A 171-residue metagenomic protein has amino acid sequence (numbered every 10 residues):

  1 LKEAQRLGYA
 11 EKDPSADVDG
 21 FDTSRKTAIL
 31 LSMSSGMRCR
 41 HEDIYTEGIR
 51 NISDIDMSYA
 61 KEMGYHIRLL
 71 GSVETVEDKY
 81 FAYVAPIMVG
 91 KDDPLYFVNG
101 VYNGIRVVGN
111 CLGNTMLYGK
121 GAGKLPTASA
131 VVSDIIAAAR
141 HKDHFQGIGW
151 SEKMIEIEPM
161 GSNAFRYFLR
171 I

Functional and structural regions predicted by a protein language model:
L1-F97, Y102-G104: Substrate-binding/catalytic subdomain of NAD(P)-dependent oxidoreductase enzymes
G8-Y9, G104-M116: Short, hydrophobic/aliphatic alpha-helical segments
G71, P86, G109, G119-G121 (+1 more regions): Active-site proximal loops enriched in glycine and acidic residues that flank catalytic Cys/His/Asp and coordinate
V98-V101, V108-C111, G161-F165: A structural signal for short secondary-structure junctions
G113-T115, G119-L125: Glycine-rich phosphate/pyrophosphate-binding beta-alpha loops
A128: A conserved FAD-binding loop/helix module that cradles the flavin
V131: Short basic (Lys/Arg) and small-residue
I135-I171: A conserved regulatory-domain signal marking ACT and ACT-like small-molecule sensing domains and adjacent regulatory
